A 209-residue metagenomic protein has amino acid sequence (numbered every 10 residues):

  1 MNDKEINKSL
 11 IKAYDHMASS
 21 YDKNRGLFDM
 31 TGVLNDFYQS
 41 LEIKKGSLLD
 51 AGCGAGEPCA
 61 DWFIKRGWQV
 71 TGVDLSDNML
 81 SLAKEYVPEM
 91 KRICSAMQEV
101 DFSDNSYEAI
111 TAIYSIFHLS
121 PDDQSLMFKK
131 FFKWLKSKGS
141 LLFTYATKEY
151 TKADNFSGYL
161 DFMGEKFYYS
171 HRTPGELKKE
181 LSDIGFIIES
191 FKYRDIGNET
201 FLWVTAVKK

Functional and structural regions predicted by a protein language model:
M1-I43, E149: Conserved class I S-adenosyl-L-methionine
L49-A51, A55-E99: Class I SAM-dependent methyltransferase SAM/SAH-binding core
T111-A112: A conserved beta-strand element that flanks and buttresses the S-adenosyl-L-methionine
H118-L119: A short His-aromatic
S125-S137: A short glycine-rich, Lys/Arg-flanked "PGG" loop and its adjoining helix->strand segment in the class I
L142-Y168: Conserved class I S-adenosyl-L-methionine
Y169-I184: Short alpha-helix
Y193-K209: Core SAM-dependent methyltransferase catalytic element
